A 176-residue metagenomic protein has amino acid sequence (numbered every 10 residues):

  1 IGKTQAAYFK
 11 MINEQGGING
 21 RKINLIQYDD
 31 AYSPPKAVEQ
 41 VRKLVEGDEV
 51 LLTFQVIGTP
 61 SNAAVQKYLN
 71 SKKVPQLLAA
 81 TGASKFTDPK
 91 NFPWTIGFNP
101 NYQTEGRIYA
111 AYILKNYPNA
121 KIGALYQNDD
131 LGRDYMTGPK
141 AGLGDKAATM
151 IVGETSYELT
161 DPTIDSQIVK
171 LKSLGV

Functional and structural regions predicted by a protein language model:
I1-K3, Q15-F86, F98, Y157-D165: Beta-alpha junction/loop-to-helix N-cap segments that form part of ligand/metal-binding clefts
I1-N19, G138-D145: Short, polar/charged alpha-helical segment
P35-E39, S84-K85, P93-V176: Extracellular/periplasmic Venus flytrap/periplasmic-binding protein
